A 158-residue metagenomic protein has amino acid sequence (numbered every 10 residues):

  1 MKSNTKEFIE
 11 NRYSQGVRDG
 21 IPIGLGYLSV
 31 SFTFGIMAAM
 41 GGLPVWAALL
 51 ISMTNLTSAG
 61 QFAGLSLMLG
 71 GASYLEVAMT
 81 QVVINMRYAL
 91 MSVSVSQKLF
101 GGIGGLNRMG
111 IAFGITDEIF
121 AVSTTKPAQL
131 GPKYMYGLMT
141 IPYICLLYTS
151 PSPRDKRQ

Functional and structural regions predicted by a protein language model:
M1-S14: Short, Lys/Arg-rich, polar N-terminal cytosolic tail immediately upstream of the first transmembrane signal-anchor
Y13-L25, L50: Residue-level signal for short hydrophobic patches within transmembrane helices of multi-pass membrane transporters
I23-T33: The first (N-terminal) embedded transmembrane alpha-helix
T33-M40, L50-S52, Q61-G70, A78-T80 (+3 more regions): Generic transmembrane alpha-helix signature in multi-pass membrane proteins, especially transporters/channels
L56-Q61, V83-A89, I115-F120, I141-L147: Membrane-embedded alpha-helical segments of transport systems, primarily multispan ion/solute transporters
G104-R108, K126-I141: Membrane-interface alpha-helices at helix entry/exit sites of multi-pass transporters
Y148-Q158: Conserved small/polar residues in nucleotide/adenosyl-binding loops
